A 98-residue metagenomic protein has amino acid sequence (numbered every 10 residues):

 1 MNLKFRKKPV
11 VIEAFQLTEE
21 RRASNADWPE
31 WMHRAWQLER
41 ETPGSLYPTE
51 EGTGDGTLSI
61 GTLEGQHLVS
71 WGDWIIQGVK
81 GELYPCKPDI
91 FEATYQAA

Functional and structural regions predicted by a protein language model:
M1-T62: N-terminal domain-onset segments
G61-A98: Short, compact, well-ordered microdomains
